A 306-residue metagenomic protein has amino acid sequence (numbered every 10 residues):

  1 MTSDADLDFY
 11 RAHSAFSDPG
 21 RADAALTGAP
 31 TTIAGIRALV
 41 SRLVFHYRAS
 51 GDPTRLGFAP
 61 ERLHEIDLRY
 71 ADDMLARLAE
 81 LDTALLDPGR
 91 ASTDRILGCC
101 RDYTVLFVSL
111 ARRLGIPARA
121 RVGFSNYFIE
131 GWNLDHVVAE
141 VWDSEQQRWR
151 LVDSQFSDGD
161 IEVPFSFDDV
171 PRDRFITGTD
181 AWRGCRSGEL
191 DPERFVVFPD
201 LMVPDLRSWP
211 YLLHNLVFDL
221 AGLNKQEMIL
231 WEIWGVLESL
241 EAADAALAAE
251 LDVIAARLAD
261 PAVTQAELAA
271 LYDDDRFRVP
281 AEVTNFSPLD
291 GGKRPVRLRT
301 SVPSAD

Functional and structural regions predicted by a protein language model:
M1-T2, D306: Basic/polar N-terminal segments that are highly enriched at the extreme N-terminus, encompassing both cleavable
T2-D94: Secondary-structure boundary elements
S3-A15, R37-Y47, D52-P60, F124-V137 (+1 more regions): His-Asp-centered catalytic microenvironments across diverse enzyme cores, prominently the transglutaminase-like
L63-V137: Active-site neighborhood of thiol-dependent amide/isopeptide-bond enzymes
D67, R90, T179, E189 (+2 more regions): Intrinsically disordered, low-complexity regions
A262, L268-D306: Substrate/cofactor-recognition hotspot
